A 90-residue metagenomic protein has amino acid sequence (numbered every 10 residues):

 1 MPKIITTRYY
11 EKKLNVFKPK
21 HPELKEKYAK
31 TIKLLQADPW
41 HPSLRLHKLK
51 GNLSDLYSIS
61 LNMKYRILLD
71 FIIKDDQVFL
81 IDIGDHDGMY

Functional and structural regions predicted by a protein language model:
K3, K12-F17, P22, L61-Y90: Enriched for short, Lys/Arg-rich terminal
T6-T7: PIN/NYN-family metal-dependent endoribonuclease catalytic core
P22-K25, S54: Short functional linear motifs
K30, G51-S54, L69-I73: Short alpha-helical linear motifs
I32-L35, R66: Hydrophobic alpha-helical segments with strong N-terminal bias
L34-I59: A short, surface-exposed loop/turn module that caps and links secondary-structure elements
